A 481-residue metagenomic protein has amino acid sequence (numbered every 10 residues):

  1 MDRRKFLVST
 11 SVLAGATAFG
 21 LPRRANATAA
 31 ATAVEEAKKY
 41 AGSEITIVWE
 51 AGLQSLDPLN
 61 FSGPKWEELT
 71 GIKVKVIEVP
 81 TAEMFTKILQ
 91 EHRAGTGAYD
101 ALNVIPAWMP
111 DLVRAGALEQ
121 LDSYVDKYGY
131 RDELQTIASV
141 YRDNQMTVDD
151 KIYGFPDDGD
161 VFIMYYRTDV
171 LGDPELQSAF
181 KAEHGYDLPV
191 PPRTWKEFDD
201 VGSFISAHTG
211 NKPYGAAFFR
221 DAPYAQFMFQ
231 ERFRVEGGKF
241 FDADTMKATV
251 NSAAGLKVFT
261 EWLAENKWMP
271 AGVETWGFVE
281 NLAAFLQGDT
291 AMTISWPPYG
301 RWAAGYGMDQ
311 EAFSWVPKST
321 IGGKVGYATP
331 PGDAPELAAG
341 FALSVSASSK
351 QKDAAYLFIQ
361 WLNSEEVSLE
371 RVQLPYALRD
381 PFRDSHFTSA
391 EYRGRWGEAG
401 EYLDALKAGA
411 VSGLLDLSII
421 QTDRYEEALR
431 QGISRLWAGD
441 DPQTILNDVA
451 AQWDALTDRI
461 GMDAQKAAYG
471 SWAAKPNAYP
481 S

Functional and structural regions predicted by a protein language model:
M1, L21-V48: C-terminal segment of N-terminal export signals and the immediately downstream linker at the start of the mature
K5-A27: N-terminal export signals
T28-K39, P106-Y165, K196, A225-M228 (+4 more regions): Hinge/lid segment of periplasmic solute-binding proteins
A31-K38, L53-K73, D169, L429: Short, polar/charged alpha-helical segment
A37-F61, D160, P223, I420: Extracytoplasmic "Venus flytrap"
K39, P298-T320, G332-Q431, Q465-S481: C-terminal lobe and pocket-closing loops of periplasmic/extracytoplasmic Venus-flytrap solute-binding proteins
F61-I137, K151-G154, P174-E175, A284 (+3 more regions): Extracytoplasmic "Venus flytrap"/periplasmic binding protein-like
W195-S206, G238, A243-T275, G322-G326 (+1 more regions): Glycine-centered hinge/linker elements that transmit conformational signals in sensory and ligand-binding systems
